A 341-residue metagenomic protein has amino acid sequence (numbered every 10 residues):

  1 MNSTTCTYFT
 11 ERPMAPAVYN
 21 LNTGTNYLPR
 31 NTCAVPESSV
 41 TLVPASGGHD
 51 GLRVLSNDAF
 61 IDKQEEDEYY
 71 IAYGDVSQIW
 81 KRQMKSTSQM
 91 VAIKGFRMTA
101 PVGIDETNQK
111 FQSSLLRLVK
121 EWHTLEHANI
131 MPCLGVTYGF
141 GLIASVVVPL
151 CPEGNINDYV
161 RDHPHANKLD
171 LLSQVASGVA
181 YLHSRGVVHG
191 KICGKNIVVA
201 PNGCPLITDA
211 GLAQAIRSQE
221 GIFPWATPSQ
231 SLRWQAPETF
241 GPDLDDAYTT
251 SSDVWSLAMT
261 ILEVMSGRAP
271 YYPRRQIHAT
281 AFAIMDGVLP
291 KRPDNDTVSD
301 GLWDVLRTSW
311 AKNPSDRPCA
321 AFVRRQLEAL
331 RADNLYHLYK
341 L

Functional and structural regions predicted by a protein language model:
R12-Y69: Juxta-kinase regulatory segment immediately upstream of eukaryotic protein kinase catalytic domains
P132-A144: Short beta-strand micro-motifs within the conserved protein kinase catalytic domain, predominantly in the N-lobe
G141-N155: Conserved short submotifs of the Hanks-type protein kinase catalytic core that shape the nucleotide-binding pocket
H183-A200: Catalytic-loop of the protein kinase fold
A200-R233: Activation segment/activation loop of eukaryotic-type protein kinase catalytic domains
W310-F322: A conserved short helix/loop substructure at the end of the activation segment of eukaryotic-like protein kinase domains
